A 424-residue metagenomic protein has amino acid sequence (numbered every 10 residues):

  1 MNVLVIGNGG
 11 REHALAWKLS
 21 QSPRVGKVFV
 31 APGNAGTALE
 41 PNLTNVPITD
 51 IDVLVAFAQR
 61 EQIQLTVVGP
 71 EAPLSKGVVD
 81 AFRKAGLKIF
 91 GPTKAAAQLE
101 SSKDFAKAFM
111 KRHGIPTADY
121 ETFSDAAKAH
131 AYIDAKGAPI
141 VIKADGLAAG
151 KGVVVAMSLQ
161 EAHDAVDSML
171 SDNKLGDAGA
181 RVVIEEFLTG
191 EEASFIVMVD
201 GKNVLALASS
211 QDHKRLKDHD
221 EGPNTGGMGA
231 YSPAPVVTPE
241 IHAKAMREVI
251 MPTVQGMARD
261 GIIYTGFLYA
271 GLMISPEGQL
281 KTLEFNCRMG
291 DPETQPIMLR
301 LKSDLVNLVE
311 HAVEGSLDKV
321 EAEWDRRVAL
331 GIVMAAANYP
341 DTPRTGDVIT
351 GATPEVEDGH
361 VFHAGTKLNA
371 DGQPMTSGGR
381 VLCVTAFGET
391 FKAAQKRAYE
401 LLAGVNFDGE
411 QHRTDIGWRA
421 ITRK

Functional and structural regions predicted by a protein language model:
M1-K94: ATP-binding N-terminal substructure of ATP-dependent carboxylate-amine bond-forming enzymes
L4-V5, L99-R181, Q211, P235-M251: Active-site nucleotide/adenylate-binding loops and adjacent lid/helix of ATP-dependent enzymes
V5, V30-A31, V67-V68, I89-P92 (+6 more regions): General beta-strand structural signal in soluble alpha/beta enzymes
S20-P23, T37-L39, R60, F90 (+13 more regions): Solvent-exposed alpha-helices and their adjacent loops that cap or buttress functional pockets in soluble metabolic
A156-T294: Internal nucleotide-binding/catalytic subdomain
M246-L268, N286-D358, N369: Active-site "cap" helix and flanking loop/linker of ATP-utilizing ligase/carboxylase catalytic domains
T366-D371, M375-K424: Generic C-terminus detector
